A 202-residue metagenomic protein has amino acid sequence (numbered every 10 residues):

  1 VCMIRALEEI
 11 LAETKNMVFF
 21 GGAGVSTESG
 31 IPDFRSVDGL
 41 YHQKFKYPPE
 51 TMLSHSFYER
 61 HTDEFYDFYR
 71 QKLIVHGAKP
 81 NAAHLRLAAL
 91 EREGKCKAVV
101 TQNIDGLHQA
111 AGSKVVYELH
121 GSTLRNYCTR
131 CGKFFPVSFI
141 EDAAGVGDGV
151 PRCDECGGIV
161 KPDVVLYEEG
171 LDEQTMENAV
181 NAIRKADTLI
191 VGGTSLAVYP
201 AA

Functional and structural regions predicted by a protein language model:
V1-A202: Conserved catalytic core of sirtuin-type NAD+-dependent deacylases
